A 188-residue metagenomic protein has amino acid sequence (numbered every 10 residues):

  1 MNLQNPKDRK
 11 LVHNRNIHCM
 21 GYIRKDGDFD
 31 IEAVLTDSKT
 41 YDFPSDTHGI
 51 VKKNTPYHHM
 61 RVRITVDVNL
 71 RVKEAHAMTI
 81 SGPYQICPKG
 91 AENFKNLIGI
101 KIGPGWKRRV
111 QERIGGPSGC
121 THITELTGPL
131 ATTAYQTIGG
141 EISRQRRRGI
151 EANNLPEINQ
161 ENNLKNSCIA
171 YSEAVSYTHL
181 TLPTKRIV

Functional and structural regions predicted by a protein language model:
M1-I23, E32-A33: N-terminal "first-domain core" detector
N14, G21-I23, L35-Y177: Active-site- and interface-proximal helix/loop "cap" or "latch" segments in soluble metabolic and energy-transducing
T178-T184: Conserved small/polar residues in nucleotide/adenosyl-binding loops
